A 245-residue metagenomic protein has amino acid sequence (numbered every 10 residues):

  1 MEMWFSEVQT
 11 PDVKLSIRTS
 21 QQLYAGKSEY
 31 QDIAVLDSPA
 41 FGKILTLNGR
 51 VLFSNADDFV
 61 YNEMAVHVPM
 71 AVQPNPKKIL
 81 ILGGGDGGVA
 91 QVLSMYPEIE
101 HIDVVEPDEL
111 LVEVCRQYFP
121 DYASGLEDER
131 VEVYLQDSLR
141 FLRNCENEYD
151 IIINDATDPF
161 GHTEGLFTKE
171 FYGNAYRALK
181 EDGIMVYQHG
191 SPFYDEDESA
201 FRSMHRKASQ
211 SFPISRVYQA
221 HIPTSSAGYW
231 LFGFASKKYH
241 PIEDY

Functional and structural regions predicted by a protein language model:
M1-I44: N-terminal auxiliary segments of SAM/dcSAM-dependent transferases
E2-W4, L47, F53-I184, Y194-F201 (+1 more regions): The AdoMet/dcAdoMet-binding core of the Class I SAM-like
I17, E148, P241-Y245: Short, intrinsically disordered, charge-balanced linker/junction segments flanking boundaries in proteins
Y30, D182, Y229-W230: Active-site lining segments that contact anionic ligands and/or coordinate catalytic metals
F41-N48, I242-D244: Short, well-ordered strand-loop elements centered on a beta-strand within folded domains, enriched for acidic residues
Y187: Catalytic core of tubulin tyrosine ligase-like
G190-Y245: Substrate-binding/catalytic lobe of Class I Rossmann-like enzymes that use SAM or dcSAM, i.e., the mid-to-C-terminal
